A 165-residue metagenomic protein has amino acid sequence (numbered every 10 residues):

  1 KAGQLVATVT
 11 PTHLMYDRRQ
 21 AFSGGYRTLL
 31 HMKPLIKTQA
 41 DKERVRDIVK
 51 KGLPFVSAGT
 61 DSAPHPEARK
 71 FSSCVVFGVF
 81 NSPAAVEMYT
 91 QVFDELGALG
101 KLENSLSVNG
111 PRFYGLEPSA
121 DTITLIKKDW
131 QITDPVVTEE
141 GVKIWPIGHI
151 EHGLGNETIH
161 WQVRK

Functional and structural regions predicted by a protein language model:
K1-K101: Active-site-adjacent C-terminal substructures of enzyme catalytic domains
V86-K165: Mid-to-C-terminal alpha-helical segments outside catalytic/metal-binding sites
